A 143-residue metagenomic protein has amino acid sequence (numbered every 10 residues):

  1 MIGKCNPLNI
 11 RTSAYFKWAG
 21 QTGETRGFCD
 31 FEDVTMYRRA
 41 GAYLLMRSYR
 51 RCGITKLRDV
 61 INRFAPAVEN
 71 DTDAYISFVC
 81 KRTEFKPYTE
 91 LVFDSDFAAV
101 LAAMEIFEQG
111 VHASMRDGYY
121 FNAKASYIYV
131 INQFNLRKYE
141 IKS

Functional and structural regions predicted by a protein language model:
M1-S143: Cell-wall polysaccharide-cleaving catalytic domain and substrate-binding groove, primarily in peptidoglycan/chitin
